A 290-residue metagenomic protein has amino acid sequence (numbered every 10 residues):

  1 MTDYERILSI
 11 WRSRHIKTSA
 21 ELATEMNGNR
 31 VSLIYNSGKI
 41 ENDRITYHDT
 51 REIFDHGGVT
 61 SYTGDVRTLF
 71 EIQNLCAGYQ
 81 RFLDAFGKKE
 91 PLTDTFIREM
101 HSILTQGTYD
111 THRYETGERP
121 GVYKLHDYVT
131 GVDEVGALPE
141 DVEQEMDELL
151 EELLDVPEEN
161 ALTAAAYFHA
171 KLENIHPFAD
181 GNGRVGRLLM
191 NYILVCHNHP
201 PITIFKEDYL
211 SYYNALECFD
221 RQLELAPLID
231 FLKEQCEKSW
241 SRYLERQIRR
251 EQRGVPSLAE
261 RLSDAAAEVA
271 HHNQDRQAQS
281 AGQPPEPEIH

Functional and structural regions predicted by a protein language model:
M1-H290: FIC/Doc superfamily catalytic core
